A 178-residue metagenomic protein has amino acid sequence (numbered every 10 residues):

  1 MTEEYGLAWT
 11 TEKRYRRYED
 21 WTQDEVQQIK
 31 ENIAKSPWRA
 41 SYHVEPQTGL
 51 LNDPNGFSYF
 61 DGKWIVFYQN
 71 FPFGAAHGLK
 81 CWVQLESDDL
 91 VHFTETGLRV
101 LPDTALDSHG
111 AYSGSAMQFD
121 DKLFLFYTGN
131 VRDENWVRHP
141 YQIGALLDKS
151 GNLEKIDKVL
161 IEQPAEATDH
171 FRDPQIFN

Functional and structural regions predicted by a protein language model:
M1-N178: Beta-rich carbohydrate-recognition and catalytic domains
